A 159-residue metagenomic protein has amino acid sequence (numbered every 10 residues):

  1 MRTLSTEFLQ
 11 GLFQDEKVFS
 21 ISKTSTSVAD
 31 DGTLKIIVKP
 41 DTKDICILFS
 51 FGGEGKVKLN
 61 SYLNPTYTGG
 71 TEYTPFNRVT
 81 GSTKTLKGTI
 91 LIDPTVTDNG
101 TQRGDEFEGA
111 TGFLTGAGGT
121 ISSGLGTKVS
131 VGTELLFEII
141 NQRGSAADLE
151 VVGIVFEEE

Functional and structural regions predicted by a protein language model:
T6-E159: Beta-strand-centric surfaces of beta-sandwich/beta-rich domains
